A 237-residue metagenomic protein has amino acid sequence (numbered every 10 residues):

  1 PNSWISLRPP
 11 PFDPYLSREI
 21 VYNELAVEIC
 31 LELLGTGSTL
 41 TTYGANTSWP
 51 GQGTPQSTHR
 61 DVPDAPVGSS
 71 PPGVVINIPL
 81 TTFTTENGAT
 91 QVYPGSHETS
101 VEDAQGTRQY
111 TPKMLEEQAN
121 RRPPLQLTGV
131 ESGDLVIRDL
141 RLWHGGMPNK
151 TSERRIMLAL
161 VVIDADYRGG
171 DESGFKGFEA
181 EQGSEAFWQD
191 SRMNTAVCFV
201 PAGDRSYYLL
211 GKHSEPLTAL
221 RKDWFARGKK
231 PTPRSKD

Functional and structural regions predicted by a protein language model:
P1-V67: Non-heme Fe(II)-dependent double-stranded beta-helix
T36-Y43, T54-Q56, P72-I78, G88 (+1 more regions): Generic beta-strand structural signal
W49-P50, Y93-S100, V161-Y167: Short edge-strand/loop segments of extracellular domains
G53, A89-T90, E102-Q105, G169-G174: Short aromatic-enriched loop/helix-cap "lid" or pocket-rim segments at secondary-structure transitions that line
Q56-D64, I78, P112-R121: Active-site glycine-rich loop that binds ribose-phosphate moieties when present
P66-T85, G129-S132, L160-A165: Short, conserved beta-strand element in jelly-roll/cupin
F83-M147: Double-stranded beta-helix
L142-D237: Non-heme Fe(II)/2-oxoglutarate
